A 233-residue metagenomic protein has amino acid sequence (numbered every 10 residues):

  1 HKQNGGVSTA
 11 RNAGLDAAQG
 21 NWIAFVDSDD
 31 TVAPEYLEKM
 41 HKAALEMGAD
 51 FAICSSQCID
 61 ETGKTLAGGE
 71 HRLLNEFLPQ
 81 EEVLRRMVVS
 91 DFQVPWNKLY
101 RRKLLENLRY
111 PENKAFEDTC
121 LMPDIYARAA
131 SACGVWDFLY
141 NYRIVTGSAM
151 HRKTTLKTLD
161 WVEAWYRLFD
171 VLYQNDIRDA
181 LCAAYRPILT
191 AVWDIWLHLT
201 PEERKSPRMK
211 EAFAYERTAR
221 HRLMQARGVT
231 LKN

Functional and structural regions predicted by a protein language model:
H1-Q19: Conserved donor nucleotide-binding strand/loop of the catalytic core
V7, S28-C133, R143-L156: Donor-binding/catalytic cores of nucleotide-activated saccharide and glycerol-phosphate transferases/polymerases
D16-Q19, L45, Y173: Residue-level signal for alpha-helix termini/capping positions
I23: Short aromatic/hydrophobic "clamp" motif used to bind/position activated sugar donors
F138-L168, L172-N175: Glycine- and acidic-residue-rich phosphate-binding/metal-coordinating active-site segment common to enzymes that handle
E163-A183, R220-V229: C-terminal, non-catalytic tails of nucleotide-sugar-dependent glycosyltransferases
R186-W196: Amphipathic alpha-helical repeat scaffolds of TPR domains
P201-N233: Membrane-interface aromatic/basic loop that binds lipid-linked glycans or pyrophosphate carriers, typified by
